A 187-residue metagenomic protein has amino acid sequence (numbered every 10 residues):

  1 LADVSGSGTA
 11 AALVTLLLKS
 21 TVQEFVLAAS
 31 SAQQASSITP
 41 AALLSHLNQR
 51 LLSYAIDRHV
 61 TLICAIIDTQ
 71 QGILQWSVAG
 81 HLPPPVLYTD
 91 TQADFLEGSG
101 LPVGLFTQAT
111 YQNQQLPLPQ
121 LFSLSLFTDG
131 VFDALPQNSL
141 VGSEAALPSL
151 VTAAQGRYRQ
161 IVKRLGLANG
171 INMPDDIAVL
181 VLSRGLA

Functional and structural regions predicted by a protein language model:
L1-A2, L180: Active-site-flanking beta-strand signature of metal-NTP-handling nucleotidyl enzymes and homologous cyclase-like
D3, H81, T128-G130, D176: DG-centered beta-turn motif at the end of beta-strands
V4-S5, G185: Short beta-strand-to-loop transition segments that serve as allosteric relay/switch motifs in sensory/regulatory domains
G8-A35, D94-E97, T107, Q112 (+2 more regions): Active-site-proximal, acidic helix/loop segment immediately C-terminal to a metal-coordinating Asp/Glu
T9-E97, Y111, G170-I171, L182: Catalytic core of PPM/PP2C metal-dependent serine/threonine phosphatase domains
V103: Conserved AMP-binding
I177-V179, G185-A187: Intrinsically disordered, glycine/charged-rich C-terminal tails and inter-domain linkers that flank nucleotidyl cyclase
